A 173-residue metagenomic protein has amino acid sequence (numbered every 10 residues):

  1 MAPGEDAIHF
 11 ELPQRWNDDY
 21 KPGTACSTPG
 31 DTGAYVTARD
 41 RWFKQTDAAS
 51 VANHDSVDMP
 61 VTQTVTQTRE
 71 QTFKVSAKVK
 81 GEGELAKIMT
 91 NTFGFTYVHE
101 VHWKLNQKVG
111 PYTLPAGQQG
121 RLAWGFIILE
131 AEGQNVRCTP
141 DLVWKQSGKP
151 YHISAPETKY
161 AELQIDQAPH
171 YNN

Functional and structural regions predicted by a protein language model:
M1-E70, V136-Y171: Deployable pore-forming modules of oligomeric membrane-permeabilizing proteins
N17-Y20, I88, I127: N-terminal hydrophobic or amphipathic segments with adjacent small-residue motifs that include Sec signal peptides
N53-A116: Membrane-insertion modules used to breach or fuse lipid bilayers
V75-G81, I127-A131, N135-V136, Y160: Hydrophobic alpha-helical membrane segments, chiefly transmembrane helices and signal peptide h-regions, characterized
T96-A155: Membrane pore-forming effector domains from diverse proteins
